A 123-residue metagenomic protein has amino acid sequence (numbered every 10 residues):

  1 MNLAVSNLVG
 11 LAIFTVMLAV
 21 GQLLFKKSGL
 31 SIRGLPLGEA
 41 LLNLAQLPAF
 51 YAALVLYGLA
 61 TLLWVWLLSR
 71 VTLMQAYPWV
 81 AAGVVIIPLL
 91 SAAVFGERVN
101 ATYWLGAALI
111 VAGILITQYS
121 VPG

Functional and structural regions predicted by a protein language model:
M1-G123: Polytopic alpha-helical membrane proteins, predominantly small-molecule transporters/carriers
